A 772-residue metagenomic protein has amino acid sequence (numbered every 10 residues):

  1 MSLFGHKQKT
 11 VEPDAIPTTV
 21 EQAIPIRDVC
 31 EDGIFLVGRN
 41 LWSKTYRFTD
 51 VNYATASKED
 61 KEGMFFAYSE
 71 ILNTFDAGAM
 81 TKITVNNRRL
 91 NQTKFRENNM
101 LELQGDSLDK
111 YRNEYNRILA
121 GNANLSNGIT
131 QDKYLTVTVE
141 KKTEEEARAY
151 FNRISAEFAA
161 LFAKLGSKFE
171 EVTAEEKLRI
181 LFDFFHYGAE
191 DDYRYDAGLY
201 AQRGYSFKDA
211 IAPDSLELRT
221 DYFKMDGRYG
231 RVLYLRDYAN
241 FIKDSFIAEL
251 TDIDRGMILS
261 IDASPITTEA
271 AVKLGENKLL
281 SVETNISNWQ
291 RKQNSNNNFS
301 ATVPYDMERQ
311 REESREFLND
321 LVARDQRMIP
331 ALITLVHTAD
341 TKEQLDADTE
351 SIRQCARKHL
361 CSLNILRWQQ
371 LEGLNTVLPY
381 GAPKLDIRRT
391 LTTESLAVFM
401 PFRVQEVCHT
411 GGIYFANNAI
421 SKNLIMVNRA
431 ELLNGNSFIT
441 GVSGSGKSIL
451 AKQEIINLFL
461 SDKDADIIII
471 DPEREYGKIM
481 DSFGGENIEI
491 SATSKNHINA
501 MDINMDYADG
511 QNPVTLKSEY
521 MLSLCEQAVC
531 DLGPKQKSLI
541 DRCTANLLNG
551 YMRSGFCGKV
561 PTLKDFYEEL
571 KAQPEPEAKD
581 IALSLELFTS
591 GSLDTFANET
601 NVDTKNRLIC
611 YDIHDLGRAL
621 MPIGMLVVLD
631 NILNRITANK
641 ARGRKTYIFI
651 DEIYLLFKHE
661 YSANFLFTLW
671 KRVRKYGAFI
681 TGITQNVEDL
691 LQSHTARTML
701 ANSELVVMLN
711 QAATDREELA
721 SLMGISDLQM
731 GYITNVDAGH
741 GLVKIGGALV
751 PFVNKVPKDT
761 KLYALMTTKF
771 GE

Functional and structural regions predicted by a protein language model:
M1-F402: Extended, folded cores of ATP/NTP-driven motor/assembly subunits in large transport and secretion machines
V51, K58-A77, R88, A248-T251 (+9 more regions): P-loop NTPase motor domains
I439: Hydrophobic anchor at the beta1->P-loop junction of P-loop NTPases
V442: P-loop (Walker A) phosphate-binding loop of NTP-binding proteins
K447: Conserved lysine of the Walker
L450: Hydrophobic positions on the alpha1 helix immediately C-terminal to the Walker A/P-loop
N457-I468: Post-Walker A helix-loop "phosphate-sensing" segment adjacent to the P-loop in P-loop NTPases
G484-I488, T695-M708: A short helix-turn-beta junction within AAA+ P-loop NTPase domains corresponding to the substrate/partner-engaging
